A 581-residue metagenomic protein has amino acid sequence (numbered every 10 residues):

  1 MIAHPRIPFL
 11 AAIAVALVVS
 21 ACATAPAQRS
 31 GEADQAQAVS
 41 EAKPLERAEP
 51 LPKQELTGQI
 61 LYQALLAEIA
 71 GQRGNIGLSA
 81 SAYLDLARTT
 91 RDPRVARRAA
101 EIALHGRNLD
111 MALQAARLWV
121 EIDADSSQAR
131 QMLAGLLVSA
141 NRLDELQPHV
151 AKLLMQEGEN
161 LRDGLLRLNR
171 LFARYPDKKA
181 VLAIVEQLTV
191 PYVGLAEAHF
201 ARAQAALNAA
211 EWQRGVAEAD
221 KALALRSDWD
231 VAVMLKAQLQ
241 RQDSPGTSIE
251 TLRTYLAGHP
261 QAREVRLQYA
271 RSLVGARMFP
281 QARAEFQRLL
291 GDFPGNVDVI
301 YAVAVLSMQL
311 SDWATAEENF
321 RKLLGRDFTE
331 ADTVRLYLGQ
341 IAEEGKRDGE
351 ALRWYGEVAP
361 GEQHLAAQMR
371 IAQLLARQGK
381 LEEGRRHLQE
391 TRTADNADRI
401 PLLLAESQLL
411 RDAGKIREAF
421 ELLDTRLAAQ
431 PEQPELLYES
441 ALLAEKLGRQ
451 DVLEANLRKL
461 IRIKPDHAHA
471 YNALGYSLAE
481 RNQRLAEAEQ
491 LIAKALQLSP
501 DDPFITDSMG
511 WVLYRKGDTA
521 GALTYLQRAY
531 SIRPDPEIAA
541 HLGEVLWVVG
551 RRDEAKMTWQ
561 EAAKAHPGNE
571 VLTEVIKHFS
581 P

Functional and structural regions predicted by a protein language model:
I2-A11: Bacterial N-terminal signal peptides that target proteins for export
V18-A21: C-terminal motif of bacterial Sec signal peptides marking the signal peptidase cleavage site
A23-P26: Bacterial signal peptide processing site
Q28-S40: N-terminal propeptides/low-complexity segments immediately following signal peptides in secreted or periplasmic proteins
Q35-A38, A48-Q72, S79-P581: Alpha-solenoid helical repeat scaffolds
P44-E46: Intrinsically disordered, low-complexity PEST-like regions enriched in Ser/Thr and acidic residues
